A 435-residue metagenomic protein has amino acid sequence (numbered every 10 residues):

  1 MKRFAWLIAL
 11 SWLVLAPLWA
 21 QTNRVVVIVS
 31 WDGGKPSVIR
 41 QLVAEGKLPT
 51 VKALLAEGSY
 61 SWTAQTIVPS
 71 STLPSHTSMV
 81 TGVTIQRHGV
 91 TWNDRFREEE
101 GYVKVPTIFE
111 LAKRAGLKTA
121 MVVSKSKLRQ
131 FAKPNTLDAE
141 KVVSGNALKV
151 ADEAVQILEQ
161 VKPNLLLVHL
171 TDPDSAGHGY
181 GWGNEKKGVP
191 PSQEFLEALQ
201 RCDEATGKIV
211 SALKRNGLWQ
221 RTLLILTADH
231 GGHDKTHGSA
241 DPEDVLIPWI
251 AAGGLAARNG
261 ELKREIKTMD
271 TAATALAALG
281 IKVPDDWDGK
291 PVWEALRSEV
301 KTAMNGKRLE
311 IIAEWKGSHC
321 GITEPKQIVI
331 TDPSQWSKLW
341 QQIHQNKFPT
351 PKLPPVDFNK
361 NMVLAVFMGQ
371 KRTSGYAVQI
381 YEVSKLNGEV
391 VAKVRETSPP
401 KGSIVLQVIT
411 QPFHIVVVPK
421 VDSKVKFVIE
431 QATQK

Functional and structural regions predicted by a protein language model:
L7-P17: Bacterial N-terminal signal peptides
Q21-V25, P36-A115: Active-site nucleophile/metal-coordination loop of metallo-enzymes that catalyze phosphate/sulfate and related
V26-S30, T50, A198-D241, W249 (+1 more regions): Metal-dependent active-site segment of extracytoplasmic phospho-/sulfohydrolases and closely related
V80, A240-K282, W293: Substrate-binding rim/cap in mid-to-C-terminal beta-strand-loop elements of soluble/periplasmic
Q86-V150: Catalytic-site neighborhoods of secreted/periplasmic enzymes that process anionic sulfate/phosphate groups
Q130-L137, V155, Q160-E204, K208 (+1 more regions): Active-site His/acidic residue clusters
K282-T302: Polar, surface-exposed loop/tail segments that function as active-site lids or cofactor/substrate-recognition elements
K301-K435: Exposed, flexible binding/inhibitory loops of compact, secreted disulfide-stabilized domains
